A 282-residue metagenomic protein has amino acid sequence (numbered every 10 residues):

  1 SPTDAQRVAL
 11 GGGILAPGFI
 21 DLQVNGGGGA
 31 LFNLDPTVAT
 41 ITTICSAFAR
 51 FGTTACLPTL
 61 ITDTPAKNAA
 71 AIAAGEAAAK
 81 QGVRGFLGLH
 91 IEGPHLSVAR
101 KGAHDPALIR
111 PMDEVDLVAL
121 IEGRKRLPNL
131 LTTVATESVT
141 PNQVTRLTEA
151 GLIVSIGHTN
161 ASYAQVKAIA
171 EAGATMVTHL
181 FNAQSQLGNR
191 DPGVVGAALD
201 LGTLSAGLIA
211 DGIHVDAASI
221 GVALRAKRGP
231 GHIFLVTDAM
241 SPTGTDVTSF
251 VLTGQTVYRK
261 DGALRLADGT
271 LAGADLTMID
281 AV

Functional and structural regions predicted by a protein language model:
P2-T42, S46: Replace "His-x-His-based motif
G18-I20, S155, I233-V236: Residue-level marker for buried hydrophobic side chains located in beta-strands that build the well-ordered beta-sheet
N25-G27, T42-A71, R84-V98, R126-E137 (+4 more regions): Divalent metal-dependent hydrolysis catalytic cores, especially in the metallo-beta-lactamase
G26-A39, L60, D105-R110, I153-G157: Active-site mouth loops of central-metabolism enzymes
V38-T40, A71-A74, D113-V115, N189-V195: Charged helix-capping and loop-helix junction motifs
A79-R84, R124-L127, E149-A150, K227-G229: Short helix-capping segments at alpha-helix termini
I91, V98-G193: Divalent metal-binding pocket/active-site signature
Q165-V282: Active-site-adjacent C-terminal substructures of enzyme catalytic domains
